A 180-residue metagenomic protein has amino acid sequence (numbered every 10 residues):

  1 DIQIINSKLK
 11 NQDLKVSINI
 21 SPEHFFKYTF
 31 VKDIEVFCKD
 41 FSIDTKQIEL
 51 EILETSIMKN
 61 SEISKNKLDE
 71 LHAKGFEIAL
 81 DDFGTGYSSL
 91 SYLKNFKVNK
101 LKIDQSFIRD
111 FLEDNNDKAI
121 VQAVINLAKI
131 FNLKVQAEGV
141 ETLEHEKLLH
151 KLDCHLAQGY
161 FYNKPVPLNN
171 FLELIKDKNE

Functional and structural regions predicted by a protein language model:
D1, D33-F37: A short, hydrophobic coiled-coil helix within the histidine kinase transmitter core
D1, I5-K8, S21-Y28, Q47-E62 (+1 more regions): EAL-family c-di-GMP phosphodiesterase catalytic domain
N6-L14, S42: Catalytic core regions of nucleotide second-messenger enzymes
C38, D44-K46: Conserved C-terminal helical docking segment of ANL/AMP-forming enzymes that engages the acyl-acceptor during
K67: Conserved functional hotspot residues or short segments at active or partner-binding sites across diverse domains
